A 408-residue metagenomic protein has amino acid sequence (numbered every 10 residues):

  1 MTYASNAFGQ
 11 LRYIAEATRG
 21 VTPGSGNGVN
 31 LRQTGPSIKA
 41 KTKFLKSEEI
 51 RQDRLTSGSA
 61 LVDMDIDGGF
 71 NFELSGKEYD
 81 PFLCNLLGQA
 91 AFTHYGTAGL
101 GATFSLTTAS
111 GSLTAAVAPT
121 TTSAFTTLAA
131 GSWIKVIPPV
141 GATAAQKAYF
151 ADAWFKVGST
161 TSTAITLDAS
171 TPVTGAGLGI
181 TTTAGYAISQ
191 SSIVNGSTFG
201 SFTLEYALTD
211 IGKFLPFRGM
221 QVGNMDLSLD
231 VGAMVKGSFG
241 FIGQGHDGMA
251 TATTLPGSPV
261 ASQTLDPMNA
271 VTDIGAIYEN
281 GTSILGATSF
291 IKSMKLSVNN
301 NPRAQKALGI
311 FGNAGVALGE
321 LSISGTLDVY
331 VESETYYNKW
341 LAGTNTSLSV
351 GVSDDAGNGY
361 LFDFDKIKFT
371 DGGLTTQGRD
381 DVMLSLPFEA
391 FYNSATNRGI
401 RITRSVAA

Functional and structural regions predicted by a protein language model:
M1-A408: Signature of extracytoplasmic/envelope-associated structural regions
